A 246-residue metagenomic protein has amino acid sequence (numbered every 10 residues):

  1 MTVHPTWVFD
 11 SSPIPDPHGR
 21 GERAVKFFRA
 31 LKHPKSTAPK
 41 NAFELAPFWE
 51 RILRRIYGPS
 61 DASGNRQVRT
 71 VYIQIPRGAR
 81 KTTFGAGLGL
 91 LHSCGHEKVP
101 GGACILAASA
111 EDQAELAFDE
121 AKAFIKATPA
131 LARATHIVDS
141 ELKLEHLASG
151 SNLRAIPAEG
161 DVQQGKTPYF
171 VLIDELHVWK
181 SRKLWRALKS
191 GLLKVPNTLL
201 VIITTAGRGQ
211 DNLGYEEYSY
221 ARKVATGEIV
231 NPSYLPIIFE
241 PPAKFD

Functional and structural regions predicted by a protein language model:
M1-D246: Phosphate/NTP-binding elements of NTP-utilizing enzymes
